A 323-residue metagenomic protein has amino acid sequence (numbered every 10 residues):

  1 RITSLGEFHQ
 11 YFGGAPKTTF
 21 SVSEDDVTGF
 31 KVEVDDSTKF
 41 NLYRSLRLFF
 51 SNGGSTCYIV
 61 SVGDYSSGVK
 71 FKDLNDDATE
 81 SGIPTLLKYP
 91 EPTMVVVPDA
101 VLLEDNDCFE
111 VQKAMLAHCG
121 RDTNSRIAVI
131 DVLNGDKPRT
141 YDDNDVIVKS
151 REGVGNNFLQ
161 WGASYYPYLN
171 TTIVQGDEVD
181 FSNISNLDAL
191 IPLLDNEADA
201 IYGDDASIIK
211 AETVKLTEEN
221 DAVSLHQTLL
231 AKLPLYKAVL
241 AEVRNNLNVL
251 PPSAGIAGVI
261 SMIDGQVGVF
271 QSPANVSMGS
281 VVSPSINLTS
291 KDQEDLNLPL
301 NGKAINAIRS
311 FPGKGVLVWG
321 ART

Functional and structural regions predicted by a protein language model:
R1-T323: Surface-exposed assembly/interface segments
